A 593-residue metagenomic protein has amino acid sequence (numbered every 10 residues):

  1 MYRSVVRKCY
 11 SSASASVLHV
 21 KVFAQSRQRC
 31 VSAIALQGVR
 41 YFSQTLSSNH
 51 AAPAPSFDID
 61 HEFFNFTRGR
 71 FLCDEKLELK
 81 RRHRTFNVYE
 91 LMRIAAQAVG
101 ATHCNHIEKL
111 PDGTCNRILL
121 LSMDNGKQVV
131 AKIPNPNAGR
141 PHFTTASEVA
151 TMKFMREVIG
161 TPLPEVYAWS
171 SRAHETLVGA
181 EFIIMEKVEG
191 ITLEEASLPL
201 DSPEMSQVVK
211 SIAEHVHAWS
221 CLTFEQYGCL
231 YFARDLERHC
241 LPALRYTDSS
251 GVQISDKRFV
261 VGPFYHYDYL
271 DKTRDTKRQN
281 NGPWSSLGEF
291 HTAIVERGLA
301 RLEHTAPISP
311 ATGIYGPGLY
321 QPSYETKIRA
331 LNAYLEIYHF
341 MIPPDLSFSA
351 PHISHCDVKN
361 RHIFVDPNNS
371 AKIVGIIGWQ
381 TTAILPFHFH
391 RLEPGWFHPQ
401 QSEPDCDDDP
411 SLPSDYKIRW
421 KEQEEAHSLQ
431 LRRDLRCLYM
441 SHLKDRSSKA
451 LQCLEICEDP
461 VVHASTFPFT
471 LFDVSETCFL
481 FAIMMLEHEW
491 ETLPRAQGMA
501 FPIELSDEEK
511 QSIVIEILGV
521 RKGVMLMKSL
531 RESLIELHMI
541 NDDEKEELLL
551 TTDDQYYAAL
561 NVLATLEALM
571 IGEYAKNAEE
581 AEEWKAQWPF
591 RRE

Functional and structural regions predicted by a protein language model:
Y2-E194, P199-S202, E214-H217, E225 (+5 more regions): Conserved NTP-binding catalytic cores of kinases and kinase-like/nucleotidyltransferase enzymes across multiple kinase
N87, G262, S286, Y416-E424 (+3 more regions): Helix N-terminus capping/helix-initiation residues
H106-E325, M341-I353, A371-K372, P589-F590: ATP-binding pocket architecture of kinase catalytic cores
I118-L120, A131, N332-H388, E579 (+1 more regions): Active-site acidic catalytic loop and adjacent metal/ATP-binding pocket of ATP-dependent phosphoryl transfer enzymes
P164-Y167, Y227-D235, L385-H388, L392-W396 (+1 more regions): Structured alpha-helical bundle/scaffold domains in large eukaryotic membrane-trafficking regulators
L241-Y246, E403-P404, E508-S512: Eukaryote-specific, cytoplasm-facing alpha-helical/coiled-coil scaffolding segments in long proteins
V260-P344, L431, L435-A450, V524-R592: Long, low-complexity, polar/charged, intrinsically disordered or flexibly structured peripheral segments
I353, F364-L443, L454-T477, F481-T492 (+3 more regions): Active-site Asp-x-Gly
